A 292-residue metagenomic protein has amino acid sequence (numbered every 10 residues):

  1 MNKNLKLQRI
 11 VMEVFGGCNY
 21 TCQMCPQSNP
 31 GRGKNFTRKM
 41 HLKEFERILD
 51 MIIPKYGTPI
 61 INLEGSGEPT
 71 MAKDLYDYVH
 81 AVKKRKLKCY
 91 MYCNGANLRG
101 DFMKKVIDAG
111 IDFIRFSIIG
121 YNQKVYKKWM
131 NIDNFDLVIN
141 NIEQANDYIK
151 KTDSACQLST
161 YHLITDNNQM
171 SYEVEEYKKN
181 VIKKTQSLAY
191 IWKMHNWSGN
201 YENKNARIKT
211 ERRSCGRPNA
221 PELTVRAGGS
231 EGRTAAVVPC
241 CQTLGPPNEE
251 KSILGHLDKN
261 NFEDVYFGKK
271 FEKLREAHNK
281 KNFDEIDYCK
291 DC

Functional and structural regions predicted by a protein language model:
M1-F113, K124, K128-W129, N140: Conserved alpha-helical substructure of the radical SAM core
N2-E13, S187-C292: Accessory C-terminal segments flanking Radical SAM cores
R9, E13, K55-E64, K84-Y92 (+5 more regions): Conserved C-terminal portion of the radical SAM core fold that forms the substrate/S-adenosylmethionine-binding
Q23-C25, L75, F102-M103, K128 (+6 more regions): Short aromatic-enriched loop/helix-cap "lid" or pocket-rim segments at secondary-structure transitions that line
N29, N146-I149, K269: A general structural signal marking secondary-structure boundaries and capping sites
K34, K127-N131, D166, E202-R207: Surface-exposed cleft-lining segments at the edges of enzyme active sites
S66-P69, N97, N131, L163-Q169 (+1 more regions): Short histidine/acidic/glycine/proline-rich micro-motifs that form metal- and phosphate-coordinating active-site loops
